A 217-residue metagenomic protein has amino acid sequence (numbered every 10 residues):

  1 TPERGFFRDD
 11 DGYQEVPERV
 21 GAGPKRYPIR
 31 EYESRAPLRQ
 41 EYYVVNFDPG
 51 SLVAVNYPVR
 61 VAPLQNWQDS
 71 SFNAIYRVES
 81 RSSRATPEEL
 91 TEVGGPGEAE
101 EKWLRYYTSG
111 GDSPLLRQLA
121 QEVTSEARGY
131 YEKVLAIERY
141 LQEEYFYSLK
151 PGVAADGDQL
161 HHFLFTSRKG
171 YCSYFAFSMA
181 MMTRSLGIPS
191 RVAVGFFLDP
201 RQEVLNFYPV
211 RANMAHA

Functional and structural regions predicted by a protein language model:
T1-Y107: A cross-kingdom signal targeting lumenal/periplasmic-facing segments of multi-pass membrane and secretory-pathway
S71-N73, D158, A212-H216: Short, solvent-exposed loop/turn segments at the edges of secondary structure
R84, Y131-V134, A217: Extended, hydrophilic extramembrane loops/domains of integral membrane proteins
R105-L164: Secondary-structure boundary elements
R139, S173-A217: Hydrophobic/aromatic-rich core segments of domains that either
H161-T166, V204-N206: Short helix/strand-bridging catalytic loops that position acidic/His residues to coordinate divalent metals and engage
T166-Y174: Active-site loop and adjoining helix of the penicillin-binding protein/serine DD-peptidase-beta-lactamase fold
